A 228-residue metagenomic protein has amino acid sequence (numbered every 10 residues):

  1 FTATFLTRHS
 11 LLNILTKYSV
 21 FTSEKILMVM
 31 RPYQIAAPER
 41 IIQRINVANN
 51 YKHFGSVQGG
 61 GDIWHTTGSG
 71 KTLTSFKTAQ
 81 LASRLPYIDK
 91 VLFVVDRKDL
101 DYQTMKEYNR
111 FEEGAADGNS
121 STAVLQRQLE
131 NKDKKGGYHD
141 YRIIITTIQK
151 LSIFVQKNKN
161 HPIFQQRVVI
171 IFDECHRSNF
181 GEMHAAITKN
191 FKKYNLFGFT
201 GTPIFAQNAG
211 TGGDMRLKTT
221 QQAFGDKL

Functional and structural regions predicted by a protein language model:
F1-K90, D99, Q103-A115, H139-I143 (+3 more regions): ATP-dependent helicase/translocase motor core
F54-G59, Y87-V91, A116-N119, N208-K227: Flexible phosphate/Mg2+-sensing switch loops adjacent to catalytic phosphate-binding sites
T78, E107, S121-L125, Q156-N158 (+1 more regions): Short beta-alpha junctions and helix-cap segments that line functional grooves
L92-V94, F197: Conserved hydrophobic packing residues within short motifs/helices of P-loop NTPase cores of ABC-family ATPases
K98, N119-E130, I148-I153: Conserved helicase motor
V124-I144, H161-P162: Conserved motor-coupling elements within RecA-like helicase/translocase cores
S152-K159, I163-L228: Signature of the SF2 helicase/ATPase Hel1-core->accessory helical subdomain module
